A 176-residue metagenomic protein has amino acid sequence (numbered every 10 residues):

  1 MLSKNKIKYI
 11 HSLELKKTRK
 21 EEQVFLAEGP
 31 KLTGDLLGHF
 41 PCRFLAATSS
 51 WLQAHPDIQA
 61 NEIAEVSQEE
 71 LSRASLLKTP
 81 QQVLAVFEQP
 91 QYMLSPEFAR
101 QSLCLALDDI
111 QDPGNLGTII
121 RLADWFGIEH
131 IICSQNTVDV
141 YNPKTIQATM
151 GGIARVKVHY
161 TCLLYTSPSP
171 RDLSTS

Functional and structural regions predicted by a protein language model:
M1-S49: Boundary-proximal intrinsically disordered activation/regulatory segments immediately upstream of a helical core
G29, Q111-I119, N142: Amphipathic alpha-helical repeat scaffolds
K31-T33, W51-L52, E70, Q91 (+2 more regions): Alpha-helix capping/helix-boundary segments
I58-V66: Active-site regions of enzymes building and remodeling cell-envelope glycoconjugates
V66-P80: Glycine/small-residue-rich loop that forms an oxyanion/phosphate-binding "nest" at active or ligand-binding sites
K78, V83-A99, T137: Acidic/glycine-rich phosphate/pyrophosphate-binding loops and surrounding catalytic core that coordinate Mg2+
E129-L164: Histidine/lysine/aspartate-rich catalytic loop segments that bind and position anionic ligands
Y165-S176: Single conserved hydrophobic/aromatic residue that forms the stacking wall/gate of nucleotide- or nucleobase-binding
